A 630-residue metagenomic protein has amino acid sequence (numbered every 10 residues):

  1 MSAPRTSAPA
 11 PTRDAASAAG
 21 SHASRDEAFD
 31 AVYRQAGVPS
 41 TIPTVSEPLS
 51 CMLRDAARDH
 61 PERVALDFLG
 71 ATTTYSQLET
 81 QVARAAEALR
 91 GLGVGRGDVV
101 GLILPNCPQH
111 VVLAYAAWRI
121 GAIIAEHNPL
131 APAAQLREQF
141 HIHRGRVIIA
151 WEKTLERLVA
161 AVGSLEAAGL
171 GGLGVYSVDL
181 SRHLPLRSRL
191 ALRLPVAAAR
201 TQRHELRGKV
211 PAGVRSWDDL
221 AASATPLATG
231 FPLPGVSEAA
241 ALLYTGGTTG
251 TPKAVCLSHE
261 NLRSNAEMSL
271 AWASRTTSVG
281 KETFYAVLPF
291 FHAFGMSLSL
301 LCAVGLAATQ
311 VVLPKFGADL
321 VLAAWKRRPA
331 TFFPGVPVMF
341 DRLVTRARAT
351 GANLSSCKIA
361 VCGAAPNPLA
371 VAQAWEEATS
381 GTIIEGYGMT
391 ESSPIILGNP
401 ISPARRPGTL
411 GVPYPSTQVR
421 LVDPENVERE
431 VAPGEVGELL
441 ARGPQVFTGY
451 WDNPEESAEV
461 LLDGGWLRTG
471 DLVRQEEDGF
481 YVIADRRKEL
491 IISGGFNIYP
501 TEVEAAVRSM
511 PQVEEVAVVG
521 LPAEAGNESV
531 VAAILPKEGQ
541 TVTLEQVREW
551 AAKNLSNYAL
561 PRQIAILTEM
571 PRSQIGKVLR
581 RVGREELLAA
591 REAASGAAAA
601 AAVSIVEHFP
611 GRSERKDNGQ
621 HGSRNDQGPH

Functional and structural regions predicted by a protein language model:
S2-A18, G91-L92, R119-D219, E538-Q540 (+1 more regions): Structural core segment of the AMP-binding/adenylate-forming
P43-S46, R54, E62-C107, V111-Y115 (+1 more regions): Conserved AMP-binding/adenylate-forming core of the ANL superfamily
A86, V99, P105-A125, P129-A133 (+5 more regions): A short helix-loop-beta submotif of the ANL/AMP-binding
L89-V94, A224-S237, L242-Y285, L306-A308: Conserved adenylate-forming
A131, E138, I148-K153, G443 (+8 more regions): AMP-binding/adenylate-forming catalytic core of the ANL superfamily
L190, L194, A330-G335, R346-R405 (+2 more regions): Gly/Ser/Thr-rich phosphate-binding loop
R263-T283, F291-F332, R346-A347: Conserved AMP-binding/adenylation subdomain of ANL enzymes
V412-S416, V427-V460, I498: Conserved ATP/PPi-binding loop(s) of AMP-dependent carboxylate-activating enzymes
